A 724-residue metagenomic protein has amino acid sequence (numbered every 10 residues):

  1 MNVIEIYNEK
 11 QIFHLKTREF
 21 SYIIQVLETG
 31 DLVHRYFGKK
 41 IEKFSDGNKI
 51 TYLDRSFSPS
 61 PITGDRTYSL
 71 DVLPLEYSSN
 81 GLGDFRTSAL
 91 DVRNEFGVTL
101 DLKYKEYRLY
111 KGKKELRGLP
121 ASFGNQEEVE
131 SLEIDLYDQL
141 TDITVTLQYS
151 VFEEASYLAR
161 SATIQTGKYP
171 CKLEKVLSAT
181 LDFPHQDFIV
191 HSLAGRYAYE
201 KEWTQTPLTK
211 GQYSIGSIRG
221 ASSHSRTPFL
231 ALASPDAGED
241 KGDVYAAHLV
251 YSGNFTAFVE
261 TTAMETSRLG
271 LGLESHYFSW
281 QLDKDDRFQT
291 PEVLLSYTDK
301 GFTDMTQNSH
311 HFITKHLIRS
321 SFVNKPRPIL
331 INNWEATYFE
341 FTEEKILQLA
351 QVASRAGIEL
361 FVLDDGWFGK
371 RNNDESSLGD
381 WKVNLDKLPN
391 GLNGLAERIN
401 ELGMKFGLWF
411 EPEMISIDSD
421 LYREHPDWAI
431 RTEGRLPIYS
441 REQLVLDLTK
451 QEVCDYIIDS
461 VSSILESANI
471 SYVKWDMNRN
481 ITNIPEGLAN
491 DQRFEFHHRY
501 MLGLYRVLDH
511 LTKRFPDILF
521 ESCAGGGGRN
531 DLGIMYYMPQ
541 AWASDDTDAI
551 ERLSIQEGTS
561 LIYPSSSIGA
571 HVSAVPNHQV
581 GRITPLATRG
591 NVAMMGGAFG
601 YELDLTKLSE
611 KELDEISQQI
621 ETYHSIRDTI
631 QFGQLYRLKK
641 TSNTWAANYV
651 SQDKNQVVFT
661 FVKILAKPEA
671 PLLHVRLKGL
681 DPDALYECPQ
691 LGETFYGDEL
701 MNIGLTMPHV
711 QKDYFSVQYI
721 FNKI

Functional and structural regions predicted by a protein language model:
I6, K10-H14, L32-E260, H276 (+1 more regions): Polysaccharide-binding surfaces and accessory modules of carbohydrate-active proteins
T17-R18, F37, Y505-F695, H709-V710 (+1 more regions): Active-site-proximal substrate-binding groove within the catalytic cores of carbohydrate-active enzymes
E19, A162, D285, I331 (+6 more regions): Conserved, mostly hydrophobic/aromatic
D71-P74, S79-Y110, L116, G242-G253 (+5 more regions): Glycine-rich, aromatic-flanked loop segments that form ligand/cofactor-binding clefts across common enzyme folds
D101-Y104, W280-D299, F715-F721: Short Pro-Gly-centered flexible turn/kink motifs
P326-P328, E335, F339, P412-S463 (+1 more regions): Active-site-adjacent "subsite" loops/lids of carbohydrate-active enzymes
T337-R423, D455-D459, R499-D509: Aromatic- and glycine-enriched glycan-recognition loops and surfaces that form the carbohydrate-binding subsites
E359-W367, I458-A489: Active-site groove signature of glycoside hydrolases
